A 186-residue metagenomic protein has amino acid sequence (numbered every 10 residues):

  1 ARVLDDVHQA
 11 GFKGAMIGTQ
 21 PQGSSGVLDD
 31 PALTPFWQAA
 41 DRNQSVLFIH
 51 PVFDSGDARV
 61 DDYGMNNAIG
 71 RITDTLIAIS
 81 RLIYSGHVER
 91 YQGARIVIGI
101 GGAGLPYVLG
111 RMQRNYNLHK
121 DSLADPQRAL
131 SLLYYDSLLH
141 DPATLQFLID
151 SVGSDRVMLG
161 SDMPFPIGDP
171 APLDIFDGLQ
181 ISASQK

Functional and structural regions predicted by a protein language model:
A1-A78: Active-site gating/metal-coordination segments in enzymes
G56-Y84, R90-Y91, R95-K186: H/E-rich (His + Asp/Glu) clusters that bind or coordinate divalent metals
